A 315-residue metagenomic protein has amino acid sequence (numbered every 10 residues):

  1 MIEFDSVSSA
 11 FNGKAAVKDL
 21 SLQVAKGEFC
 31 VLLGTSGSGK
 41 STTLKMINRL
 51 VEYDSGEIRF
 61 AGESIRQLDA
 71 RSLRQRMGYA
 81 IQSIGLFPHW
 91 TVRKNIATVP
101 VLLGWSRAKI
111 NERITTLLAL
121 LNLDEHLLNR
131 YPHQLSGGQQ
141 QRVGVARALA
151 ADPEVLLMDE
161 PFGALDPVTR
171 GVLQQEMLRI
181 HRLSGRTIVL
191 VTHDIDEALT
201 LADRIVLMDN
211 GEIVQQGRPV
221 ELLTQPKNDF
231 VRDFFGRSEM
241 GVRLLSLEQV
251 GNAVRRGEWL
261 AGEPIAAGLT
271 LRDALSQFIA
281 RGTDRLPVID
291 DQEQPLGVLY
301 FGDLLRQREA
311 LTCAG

Functional and structural regions predicted by a protein language model:
N48: Helix-to-loop junction immediately C-terminal to a conserved catalytic motif
G56, N210-G211: Conserved ABC ATPase "signature" C-loop
G56-S64, L73: Conserved ABC transporter NBD signature motif
V101, A108-H126: Conserved ABC ATPase "signature" region
Y131-L135, Q139: Conserved ABC ATPase signature
D152: Conserved catalytic motifs of ABC-family nucleotide-binding domains
Q216-G217, Q225, V298: ABC ATPase "signature
